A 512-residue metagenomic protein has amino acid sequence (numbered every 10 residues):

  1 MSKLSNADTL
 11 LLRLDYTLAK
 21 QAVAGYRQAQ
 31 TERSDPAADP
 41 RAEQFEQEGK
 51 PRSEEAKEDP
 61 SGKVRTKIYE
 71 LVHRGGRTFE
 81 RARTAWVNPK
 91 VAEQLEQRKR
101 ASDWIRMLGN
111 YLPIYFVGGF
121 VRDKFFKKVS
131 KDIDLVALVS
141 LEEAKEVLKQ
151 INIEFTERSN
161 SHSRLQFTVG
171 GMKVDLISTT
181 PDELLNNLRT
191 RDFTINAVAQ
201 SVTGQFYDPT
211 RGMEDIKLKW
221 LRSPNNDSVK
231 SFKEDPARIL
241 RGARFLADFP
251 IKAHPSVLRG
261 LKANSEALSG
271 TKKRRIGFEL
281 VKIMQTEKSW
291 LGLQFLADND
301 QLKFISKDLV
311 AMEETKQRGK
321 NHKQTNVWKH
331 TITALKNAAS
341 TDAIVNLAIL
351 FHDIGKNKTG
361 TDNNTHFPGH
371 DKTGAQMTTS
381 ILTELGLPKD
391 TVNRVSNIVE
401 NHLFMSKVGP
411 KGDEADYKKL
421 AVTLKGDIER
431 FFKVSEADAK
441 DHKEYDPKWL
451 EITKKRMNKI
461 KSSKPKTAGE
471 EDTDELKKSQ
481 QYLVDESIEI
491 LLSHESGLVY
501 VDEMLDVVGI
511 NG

Functional and structural regions predicted by a protein language model:
S2-Y16: Short, compositionally biased, intrinsically disordered N-terminal export/targeting signals, typified by the non-Sec
S5-D8, G25, V508: Generic extreme N-terminus detector
L11-L14, A29-E32, E43, K50 (+2 more regions): Catalytic cores of the polymerase beta-like nucleotidyltransferase superfamily and closely associated nucleotide
A37: Conserved catalytic core of nucleotide polymerization and phosphodiester-bond processing enzymes
